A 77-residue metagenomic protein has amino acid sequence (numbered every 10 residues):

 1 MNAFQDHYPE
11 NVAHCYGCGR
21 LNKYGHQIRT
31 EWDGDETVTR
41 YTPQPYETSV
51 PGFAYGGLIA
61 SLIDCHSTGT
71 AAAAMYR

Functional and structural regions predicted by a protein language model:
M1-Y46: Non-catalytic linker/capping segments at the edges of enzyme domains
H66-R77: Hydrophobic beta-strand-centered segment that forms part of the acyl-chain substrate-binding groove
